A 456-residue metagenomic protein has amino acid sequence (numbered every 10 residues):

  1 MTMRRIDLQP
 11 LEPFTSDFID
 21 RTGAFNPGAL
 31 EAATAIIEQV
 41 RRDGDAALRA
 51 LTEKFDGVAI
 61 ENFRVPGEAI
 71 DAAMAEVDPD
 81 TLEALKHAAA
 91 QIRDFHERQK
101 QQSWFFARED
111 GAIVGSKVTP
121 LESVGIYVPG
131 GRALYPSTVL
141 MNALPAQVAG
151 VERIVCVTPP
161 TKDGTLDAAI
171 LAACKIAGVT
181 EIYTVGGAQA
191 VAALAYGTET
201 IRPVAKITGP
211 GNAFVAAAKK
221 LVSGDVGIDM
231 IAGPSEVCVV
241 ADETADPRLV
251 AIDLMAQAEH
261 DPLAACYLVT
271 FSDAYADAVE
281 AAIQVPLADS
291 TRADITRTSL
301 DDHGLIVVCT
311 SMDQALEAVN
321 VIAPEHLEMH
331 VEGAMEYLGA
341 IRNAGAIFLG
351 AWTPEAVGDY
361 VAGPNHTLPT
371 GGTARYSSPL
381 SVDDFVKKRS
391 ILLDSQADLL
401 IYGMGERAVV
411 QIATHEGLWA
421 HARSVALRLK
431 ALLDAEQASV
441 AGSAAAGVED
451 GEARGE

Functional and structural regions predicted by a protein language model:
M1-E122: N-terminal Rossmann-like NAD(P)+-binding subdomain of aldehyde/semialdehyde dehydrogenases
F106-A172: Conserved small-residue-rich beta-alpha loop and adjacent elements that most often cradle the phosphate/pyrophosphate
E152-K162, C266-D273, V279, G350: Short internal beta-strands
G178-L249, D253-A265: Conserved NAD(P)+-binding/catalytic subdomain of aldehyde/semialdehyde dehydrogenases
M230-D302, I306: A conserved active-site cap/scaffold subdomain adjacent to cofactor or substrate pockets
V321-S390: C-terminal core of ALDH-fold dehydrogenases
I391-E456: Glycine-rich beta-alpha loop elements in corrinoid/cobalamin-binding modules across cobalamin-dependent enzymes
